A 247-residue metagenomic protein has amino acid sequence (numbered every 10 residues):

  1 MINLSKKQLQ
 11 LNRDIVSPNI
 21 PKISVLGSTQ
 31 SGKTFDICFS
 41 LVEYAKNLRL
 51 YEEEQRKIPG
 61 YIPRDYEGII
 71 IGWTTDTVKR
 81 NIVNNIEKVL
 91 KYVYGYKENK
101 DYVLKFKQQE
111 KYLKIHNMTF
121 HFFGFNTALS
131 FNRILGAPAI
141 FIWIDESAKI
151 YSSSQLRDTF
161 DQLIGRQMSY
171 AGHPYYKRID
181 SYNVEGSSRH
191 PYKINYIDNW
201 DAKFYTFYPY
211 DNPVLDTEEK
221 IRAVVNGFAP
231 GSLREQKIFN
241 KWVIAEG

Functional and structural regions predicted by a protein language model:
M1-G247: Phosphate/NTP-binding elements of NTP-utilizing enzymes
